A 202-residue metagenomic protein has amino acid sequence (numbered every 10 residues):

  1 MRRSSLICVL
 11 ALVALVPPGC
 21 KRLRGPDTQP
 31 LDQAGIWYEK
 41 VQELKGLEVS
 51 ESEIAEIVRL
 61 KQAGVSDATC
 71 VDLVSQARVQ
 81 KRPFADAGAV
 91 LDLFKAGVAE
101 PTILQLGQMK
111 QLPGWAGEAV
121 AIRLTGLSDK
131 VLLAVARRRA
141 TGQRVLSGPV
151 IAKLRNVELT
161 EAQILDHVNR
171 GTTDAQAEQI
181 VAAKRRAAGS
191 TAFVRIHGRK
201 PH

Functional and structural regions predicted by a protein language model:
M1-P18: Sec-dependent bacterial lipoprotein signal peptides
C20-H202: General marker for long, soluble alpha-helical cores
